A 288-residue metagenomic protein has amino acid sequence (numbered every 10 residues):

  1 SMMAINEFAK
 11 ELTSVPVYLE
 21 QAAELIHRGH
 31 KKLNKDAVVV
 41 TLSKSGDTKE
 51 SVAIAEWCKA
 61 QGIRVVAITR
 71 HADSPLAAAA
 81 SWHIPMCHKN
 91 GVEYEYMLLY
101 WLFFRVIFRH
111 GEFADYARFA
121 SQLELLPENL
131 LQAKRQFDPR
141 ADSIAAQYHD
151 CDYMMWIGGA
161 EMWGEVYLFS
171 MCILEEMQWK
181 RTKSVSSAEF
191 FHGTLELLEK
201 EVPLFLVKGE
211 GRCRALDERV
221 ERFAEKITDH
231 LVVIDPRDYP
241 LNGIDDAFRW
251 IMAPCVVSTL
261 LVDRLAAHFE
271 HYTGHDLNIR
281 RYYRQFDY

Functional and structural regions predicted by a protein language model:
S1-A117, Q122, V207-I234: Glycine-rich phosphate-binding loops that contact phosphosugars or nucleotide phosphates
L25-G29, S143, F190-T194: Short acidic active-site motifs
K31-N34, P75-A78, A146-D150, M155 (+2 more regions): Solvent-exposed alpha-helices and their adjacent loops that cap or buttress functional pockets in soluble metabolic
V38-L42, Y153-G159, P203-V207: Short glycine-rich or small-residue beta-strand-to-loop segments that form or flank ligand, phosphate, metal/Fe-S
A72-I84, G193-E196, P240-I251: Glycine-rich, charge-decorated loop segments at or immediately adjacent to ligand/cofactor-binding or catalytic sites
N90-G91, L98, R105-S186, F191 (+1 more regions): Active-site phosphate/pyrophosphate-binding segments
G164-V232: Internal helical hairpin/lid segments
V220-Y288: Phosphate-moiety recognition in structured ligand-binding domains
